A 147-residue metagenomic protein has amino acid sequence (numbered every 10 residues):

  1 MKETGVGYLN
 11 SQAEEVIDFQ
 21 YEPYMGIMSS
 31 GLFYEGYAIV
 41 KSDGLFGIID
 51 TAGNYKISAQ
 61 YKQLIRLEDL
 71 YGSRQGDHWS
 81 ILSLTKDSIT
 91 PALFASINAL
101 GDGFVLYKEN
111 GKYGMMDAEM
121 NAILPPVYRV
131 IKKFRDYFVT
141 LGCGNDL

Functional and structural regions predicted by a protein language model:
M1-L147: Residue-level detector of conserved, function-critical positions
